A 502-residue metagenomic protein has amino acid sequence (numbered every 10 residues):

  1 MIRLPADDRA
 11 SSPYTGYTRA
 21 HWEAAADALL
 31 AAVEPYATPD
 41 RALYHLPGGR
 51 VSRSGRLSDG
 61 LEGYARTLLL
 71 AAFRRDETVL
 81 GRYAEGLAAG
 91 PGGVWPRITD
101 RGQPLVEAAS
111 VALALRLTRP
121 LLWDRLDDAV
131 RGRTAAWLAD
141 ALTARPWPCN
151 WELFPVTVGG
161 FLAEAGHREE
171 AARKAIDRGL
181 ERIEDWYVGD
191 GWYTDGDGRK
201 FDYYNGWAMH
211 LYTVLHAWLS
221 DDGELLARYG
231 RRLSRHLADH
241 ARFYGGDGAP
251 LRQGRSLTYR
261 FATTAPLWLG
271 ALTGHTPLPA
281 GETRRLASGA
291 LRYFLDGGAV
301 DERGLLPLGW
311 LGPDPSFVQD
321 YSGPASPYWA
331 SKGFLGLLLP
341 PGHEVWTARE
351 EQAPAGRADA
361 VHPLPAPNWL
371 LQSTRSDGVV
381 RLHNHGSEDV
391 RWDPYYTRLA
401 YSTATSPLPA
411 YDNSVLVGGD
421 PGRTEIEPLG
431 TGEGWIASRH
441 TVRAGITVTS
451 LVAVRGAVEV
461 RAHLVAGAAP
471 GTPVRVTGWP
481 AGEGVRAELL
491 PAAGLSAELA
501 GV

Functional and structural regions predicted by a protein language model:
M1-G92: Extreme N-terminal leader/anchor segments
T18, R56, D100, P148 (+6 more regions): Generic alpha-helical structural element
G60-L61, L69-R74, L80-W268: Aromatic-lined, polymer-binding surfaces characteristic of secreted/periplasmic polysaccharide-degrading enzymes
L61, L105-E107, L364, A453-A457: Solvent-exposed loop and beta-edge segments used for protein-protein assembly and interaction
A65, L370, R461: Residue-level detector of short, conserved catalytic/binding motifs and their immediate flanks
L69, Q372-T374, V465: Hydrophobic side chains in beta-strands
G93-P96, G245-H385: Carbohydrate-active enzyme catalytic cores, enriched for enzymes that act on polyanionic acidic polysaccharides
R391-V502: Extended repeat-based interaction scaffolds and adjacent low-complexity, acidic/S/T/P-biased segments that form broad
